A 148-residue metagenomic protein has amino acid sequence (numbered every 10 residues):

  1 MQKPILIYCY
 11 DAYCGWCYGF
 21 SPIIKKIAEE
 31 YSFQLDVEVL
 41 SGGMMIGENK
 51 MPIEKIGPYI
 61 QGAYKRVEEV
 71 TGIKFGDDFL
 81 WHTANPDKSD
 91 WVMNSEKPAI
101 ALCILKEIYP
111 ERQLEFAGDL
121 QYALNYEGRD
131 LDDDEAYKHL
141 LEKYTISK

Functional and structural regions predicted by a protein language model:
M1-I7: Extreme N-terminal starter segment of soluble prokaryotic enzymes
D11-A12, M44: Glycine-rich His-Gly loop
A12-P22: Conserved redox-active cysteine motifs that mediate thiol-disulfide chemistry, especially di-cysteine Cys-X(1-2)-Cys
S21-D134: Structural alpha/beta surface segment adjacent to cysteine/selenocysteine redox centers across thiol/disulfide enzymes
E142-K148: Short, intrinsically disordered, charge-balanced linker/junction segments flanking boundaries in proteins
